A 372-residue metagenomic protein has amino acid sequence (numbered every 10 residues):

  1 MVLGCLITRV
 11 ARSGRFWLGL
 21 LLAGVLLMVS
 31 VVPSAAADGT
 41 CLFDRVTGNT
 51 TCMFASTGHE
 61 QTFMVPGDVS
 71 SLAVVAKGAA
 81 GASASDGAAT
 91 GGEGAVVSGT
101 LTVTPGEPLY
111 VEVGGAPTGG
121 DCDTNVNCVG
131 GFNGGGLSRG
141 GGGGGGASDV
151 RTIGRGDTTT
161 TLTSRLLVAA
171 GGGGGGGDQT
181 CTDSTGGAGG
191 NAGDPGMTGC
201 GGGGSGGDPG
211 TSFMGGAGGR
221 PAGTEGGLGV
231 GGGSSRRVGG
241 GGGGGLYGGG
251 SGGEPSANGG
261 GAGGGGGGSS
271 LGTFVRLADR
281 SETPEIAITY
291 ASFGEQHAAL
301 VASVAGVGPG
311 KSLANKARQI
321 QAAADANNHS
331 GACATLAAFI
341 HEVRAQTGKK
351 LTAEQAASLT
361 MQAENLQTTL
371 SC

Functional and structural regions predicted by a protein language model:
M1-R12: N-terminal secretory signal peptides that target proteins for export/translocation
G19-S30: Bacterial N-terminal signal peptides
P66-A73, T104-P108: Extended extracellular/luminal ectodomain segments enriched in beta-structured repeat modules
S83-A95, L336-A338: Short, surface-exposed beta-strand/strand-loop-strand elements in extracellular ectodomains
G91-G204: Secretome/extracellular-domain signature
G248-A291: C-terminal subregion of chymotrypsin/trypsin-like serine protease catalytic domains
S292-C372: Soluble extracellular-acting proteins and domains
